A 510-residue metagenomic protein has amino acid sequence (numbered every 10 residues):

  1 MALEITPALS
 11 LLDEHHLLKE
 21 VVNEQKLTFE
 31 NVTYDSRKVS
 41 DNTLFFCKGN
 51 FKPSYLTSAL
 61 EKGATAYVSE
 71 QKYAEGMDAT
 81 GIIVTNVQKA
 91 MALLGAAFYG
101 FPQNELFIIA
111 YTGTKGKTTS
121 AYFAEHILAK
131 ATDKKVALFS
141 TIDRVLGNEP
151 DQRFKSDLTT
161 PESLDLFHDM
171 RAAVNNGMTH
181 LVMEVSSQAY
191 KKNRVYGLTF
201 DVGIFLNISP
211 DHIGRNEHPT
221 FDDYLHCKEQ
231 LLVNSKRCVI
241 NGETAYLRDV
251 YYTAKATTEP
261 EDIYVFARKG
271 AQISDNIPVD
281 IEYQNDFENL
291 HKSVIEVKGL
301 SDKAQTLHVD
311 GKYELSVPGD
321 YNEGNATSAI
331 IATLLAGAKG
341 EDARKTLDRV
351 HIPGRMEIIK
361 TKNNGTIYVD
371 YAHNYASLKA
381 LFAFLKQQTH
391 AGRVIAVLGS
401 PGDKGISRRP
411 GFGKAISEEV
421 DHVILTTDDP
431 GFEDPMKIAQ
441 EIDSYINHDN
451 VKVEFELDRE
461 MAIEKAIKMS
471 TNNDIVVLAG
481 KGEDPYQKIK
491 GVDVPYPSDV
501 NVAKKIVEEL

Functional and structural regions predicted by a protein language model:
M1-L17, D41-L44, N50-K52, K134 (+5 more regions): ATP-dependent carboxylate-amine ligase
M1-L93, A97, E314, P318 (+1 more regions): N-terminal leader/targeting and accessory segments in enzymes
L12, A90-P260, T389, E508: Phosphate-binding loop of NTP-binding sites
V39, A59, Q71-A79, G147-E149 (+3 more regions): Short loop/helix-cap segments at secondary-structure boundaries that form the rim of catalytic
T65-E75, S140-D143, E243-A245, A267-A271 (+1 more regions): Short, polar loop motifs at secondary-structure junctions
E75-M77, V202-I367, D443-N447, K452: Acidic, Mg2+-coordinating active-site environments of NTP-dependent enzymes
L138, M183, G203, I240 (+4 more regions): Structural beta-sheet core signal
